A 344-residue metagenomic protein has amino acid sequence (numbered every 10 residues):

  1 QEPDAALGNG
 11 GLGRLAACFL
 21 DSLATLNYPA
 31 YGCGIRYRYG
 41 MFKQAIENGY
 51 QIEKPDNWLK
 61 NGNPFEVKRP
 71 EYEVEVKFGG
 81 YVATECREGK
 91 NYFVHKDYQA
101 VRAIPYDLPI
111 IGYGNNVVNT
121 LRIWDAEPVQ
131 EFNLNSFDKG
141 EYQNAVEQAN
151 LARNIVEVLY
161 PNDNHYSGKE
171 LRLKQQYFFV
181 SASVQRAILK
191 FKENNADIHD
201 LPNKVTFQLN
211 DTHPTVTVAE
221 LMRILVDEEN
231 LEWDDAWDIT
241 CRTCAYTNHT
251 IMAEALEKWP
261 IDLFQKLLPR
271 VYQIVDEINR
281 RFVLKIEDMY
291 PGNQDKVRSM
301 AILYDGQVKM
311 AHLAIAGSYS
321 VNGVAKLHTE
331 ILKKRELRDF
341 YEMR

Functional and structural regions predicted by a protein language model:
Q1-R344: A conserved ligand/cofactor-binding region detector
